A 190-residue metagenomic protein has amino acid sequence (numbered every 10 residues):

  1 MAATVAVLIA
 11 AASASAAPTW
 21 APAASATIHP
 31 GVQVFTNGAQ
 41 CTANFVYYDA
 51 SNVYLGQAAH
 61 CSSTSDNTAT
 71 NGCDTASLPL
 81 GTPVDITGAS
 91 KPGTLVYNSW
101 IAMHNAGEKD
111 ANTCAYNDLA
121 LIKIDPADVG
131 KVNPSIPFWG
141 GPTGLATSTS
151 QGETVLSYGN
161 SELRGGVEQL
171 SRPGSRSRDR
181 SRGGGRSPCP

Functional and structural regions predicted by a protein language model:
M1-A16: Secretory targeting and sorting signals
A17-P22: Cleaved targeting-peptide boundary
I28-H29, F35-R180: Serine endopeptidase catalytic core focused on the charge-relay Asp
R186-P190: Catalytic nucleophile loop of clan PA
